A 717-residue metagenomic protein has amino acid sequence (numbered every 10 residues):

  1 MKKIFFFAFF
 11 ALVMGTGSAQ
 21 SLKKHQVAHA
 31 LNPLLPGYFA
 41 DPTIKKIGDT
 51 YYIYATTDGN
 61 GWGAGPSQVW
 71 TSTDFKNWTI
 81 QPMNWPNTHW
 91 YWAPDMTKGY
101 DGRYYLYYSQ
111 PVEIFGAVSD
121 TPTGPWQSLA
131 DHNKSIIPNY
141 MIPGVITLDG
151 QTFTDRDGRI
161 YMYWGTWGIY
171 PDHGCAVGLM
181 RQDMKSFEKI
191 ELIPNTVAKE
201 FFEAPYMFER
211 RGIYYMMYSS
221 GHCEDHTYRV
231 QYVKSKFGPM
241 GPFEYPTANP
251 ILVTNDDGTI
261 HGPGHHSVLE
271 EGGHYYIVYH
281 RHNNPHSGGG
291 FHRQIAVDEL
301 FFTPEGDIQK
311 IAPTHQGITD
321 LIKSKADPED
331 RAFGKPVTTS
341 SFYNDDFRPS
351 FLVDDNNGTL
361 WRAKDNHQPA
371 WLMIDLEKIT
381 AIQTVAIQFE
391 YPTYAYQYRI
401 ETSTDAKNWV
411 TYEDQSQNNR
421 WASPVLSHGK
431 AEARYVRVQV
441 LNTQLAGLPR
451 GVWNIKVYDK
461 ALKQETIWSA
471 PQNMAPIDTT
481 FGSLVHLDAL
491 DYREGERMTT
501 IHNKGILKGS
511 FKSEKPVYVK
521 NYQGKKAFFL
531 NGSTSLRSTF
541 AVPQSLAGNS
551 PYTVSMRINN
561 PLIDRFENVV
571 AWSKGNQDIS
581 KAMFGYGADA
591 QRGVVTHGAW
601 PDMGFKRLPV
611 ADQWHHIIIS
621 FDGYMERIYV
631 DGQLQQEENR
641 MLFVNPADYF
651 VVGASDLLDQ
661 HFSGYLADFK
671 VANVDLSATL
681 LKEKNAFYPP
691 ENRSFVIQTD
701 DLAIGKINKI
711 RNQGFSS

Functional and structural regions predicted by a protein language model:
Q20-D149, F153-K199, E209-Y214, Y218-D257 (+3 more regions): Beta-rich carbohydrate-recognition and catalytic domains
T319-K378, Q388-T393, D414-Q415, R420 (+4 more regions): Disordered, acidic Ser/Thr/Pro-rich linker "stalks" and the adjacent N-terminal cap of the next globular domain
W361-K364, L372-I374, P471-D478, L530-Y552 (+2 more regions): Short surface loop/edge beta-strand patches of beta-sandwich-type extracellular domains that form ligand-contact sites
N366-P369, P392-L462: Trp- and acidic/polar-enriched beta-sheet ligand-binding modules for extracellular glycan and matrix recognition
T480-L484, D491-S513, Y522-K525, F529-V594 (+5 more regions): Extracellular glycan-recognition modules
G593-H616: Short, aromatic/His-centered strand-loop micro-motif at the edge of beta-sheets
Q613-R627: Localized edge beta-strand/strand-to-loop motifs within extracellular or lumenal beta-rich domains
E638-Y665: Flexible glycan-contacting loops in extracellular carbohydrate-active proteins
